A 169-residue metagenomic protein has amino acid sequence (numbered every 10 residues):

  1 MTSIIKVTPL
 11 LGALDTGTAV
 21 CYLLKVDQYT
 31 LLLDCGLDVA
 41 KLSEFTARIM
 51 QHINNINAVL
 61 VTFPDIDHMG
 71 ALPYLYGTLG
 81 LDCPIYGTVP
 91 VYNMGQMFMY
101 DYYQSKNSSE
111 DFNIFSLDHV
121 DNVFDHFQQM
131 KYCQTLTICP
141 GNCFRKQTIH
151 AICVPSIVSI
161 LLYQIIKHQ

Functional and structural regions predicted by a protein language model:
M1-N54, Q129-Q169: Core dinuclear metal-dependent hydrolase active-site scaffold
L14-T16, L23-C83, G87-N93, M99-V123: Pre-active-site segment of Zn-dependent metallo-hydrolases
L81-P84, V89-Q169: Hydrophobic, small-residue-rich alpha-helical packing segments that form membrane-like cores
